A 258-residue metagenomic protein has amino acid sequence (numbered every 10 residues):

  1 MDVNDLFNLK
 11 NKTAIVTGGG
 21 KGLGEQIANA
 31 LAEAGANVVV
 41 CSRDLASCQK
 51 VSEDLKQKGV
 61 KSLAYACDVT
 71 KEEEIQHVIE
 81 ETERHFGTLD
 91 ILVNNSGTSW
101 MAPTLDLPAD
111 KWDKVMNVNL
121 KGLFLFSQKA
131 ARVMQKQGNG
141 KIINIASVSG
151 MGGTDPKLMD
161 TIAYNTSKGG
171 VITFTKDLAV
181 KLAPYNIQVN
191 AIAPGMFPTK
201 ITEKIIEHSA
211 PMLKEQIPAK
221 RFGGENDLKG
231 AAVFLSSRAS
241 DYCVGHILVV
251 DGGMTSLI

Functional and structural regions predicted by a protein language model:
D2-L6, G152, V233, V244-I258: Short C-terminal tail/terminal secondary-structure segment of NAD(P)H-dependent dehydrogenase/reductase domains
G20-K21, D44: Conserved glycine-rich cofactor-binding loop
T88, A183, Q188, C243-G245: Short, small/polar-rich loop/turn modules that mediate ligand/substrate recognition or access, typified
P103-T104, P108-D113, T202, L213: Substrate-binding pocket helix/loop in short-chain dehydrogenase/reductase
S127, S167, T175: Active-site helix of classical SDR
R132, K176, V180-P184, D241: Alpha-helical segment proximal to the catalytic Tyr-Lys
S147: Residue(s) in the substrate-gating loop at a strand-loop-helix junction that position the organic substrate next
